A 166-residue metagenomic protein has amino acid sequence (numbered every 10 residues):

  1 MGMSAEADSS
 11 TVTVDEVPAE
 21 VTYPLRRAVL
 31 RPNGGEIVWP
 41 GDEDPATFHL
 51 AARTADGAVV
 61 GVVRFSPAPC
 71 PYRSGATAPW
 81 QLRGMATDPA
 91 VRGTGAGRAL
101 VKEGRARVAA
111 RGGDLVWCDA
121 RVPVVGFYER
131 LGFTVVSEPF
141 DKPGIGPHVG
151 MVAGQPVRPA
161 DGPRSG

Functional and structural regions predicted by a protein language model:
S9-T22: A short beta-loop-alpha structural element at the N-terminal edge of CoA-dependent acyl/N-acetyltransferase catalytic
P24-A55, V59, C70-P71: Active-site rim helix/loop that mediates acceptor-substrate recognition in acyltransferases
A51, A58-P69, Q81-A86: Conserved beta-strand in the GNAT
A68-L82, R92, P143-I145: A conserved beta-turn-beta hairpin within the catalytic core of GNAT-like acetyltransferases that forms part
V91, G95-E103: Conserved acetyl-CoA pyrophosphate-binding loop and the N-cap/start of the following alpha-helix in GNAT-like
V101, V108-R121: Conserved GNAT acetyl-CoA-binding A-motif
W117-D119, E129, T134-M151: Conserved catalytic-core motifs of GNAT/GCN5-like acyltransferases
